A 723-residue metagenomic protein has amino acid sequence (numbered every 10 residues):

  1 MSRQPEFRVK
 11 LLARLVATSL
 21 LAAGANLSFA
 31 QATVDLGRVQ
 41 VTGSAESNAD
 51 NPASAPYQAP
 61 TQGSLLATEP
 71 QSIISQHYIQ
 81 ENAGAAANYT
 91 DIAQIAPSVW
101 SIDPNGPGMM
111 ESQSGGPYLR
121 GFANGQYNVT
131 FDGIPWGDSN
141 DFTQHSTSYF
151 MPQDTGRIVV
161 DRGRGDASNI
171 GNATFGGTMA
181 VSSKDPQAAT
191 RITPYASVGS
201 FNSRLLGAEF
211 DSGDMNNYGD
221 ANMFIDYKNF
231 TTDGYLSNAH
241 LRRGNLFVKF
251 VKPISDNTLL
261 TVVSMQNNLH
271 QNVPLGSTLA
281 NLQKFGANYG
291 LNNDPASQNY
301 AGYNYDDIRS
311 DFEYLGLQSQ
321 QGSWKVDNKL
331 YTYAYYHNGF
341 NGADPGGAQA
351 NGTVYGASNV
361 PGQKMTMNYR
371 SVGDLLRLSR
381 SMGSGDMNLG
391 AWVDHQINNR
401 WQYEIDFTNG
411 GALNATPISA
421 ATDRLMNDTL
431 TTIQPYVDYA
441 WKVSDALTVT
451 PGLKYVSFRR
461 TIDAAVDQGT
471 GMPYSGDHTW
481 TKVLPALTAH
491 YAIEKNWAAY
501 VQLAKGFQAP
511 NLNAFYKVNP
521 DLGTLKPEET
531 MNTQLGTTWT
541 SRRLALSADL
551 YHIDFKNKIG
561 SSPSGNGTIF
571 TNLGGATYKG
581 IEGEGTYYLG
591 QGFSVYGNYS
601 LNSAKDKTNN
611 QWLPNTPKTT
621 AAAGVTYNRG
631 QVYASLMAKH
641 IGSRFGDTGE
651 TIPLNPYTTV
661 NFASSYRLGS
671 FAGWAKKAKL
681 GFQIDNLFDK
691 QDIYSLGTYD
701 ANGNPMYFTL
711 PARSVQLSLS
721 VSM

Functional and structural regions predicted by a protein language model:
T61-Q71, E81, A87-P135: Extracytoplasmic beta-strand/coil segments of soluble accessory domains associated with Gram-negative outer-membrane
L65, Y89-Q94, G115-Y118, S146-S148 (+3 more regions): N-terminal periplasmic accessory domains that precede and gate Gram-negative outer-membrane beta-barrel machines
I134-G163, S182: Short acidic/polar hinge/loop motifs at secondary-structure boundaries that mediate gating or recognition
R191-T193, S197-T231, Y235-L275, Y305-G316 (+4 more regions): Transmembrane beta-barrel wall of Gram-negative outer-membrane proteins
L259, D307-F340, P345-G346, V354-D467 (+2 more regions): Face-selective signature of the C-terminal outer-membrane beta-barrel domain
G316-Q320, W324-A343, A492, A498-A504 (+7 more regions): Membrane-embedded beta-barrel scaffold of Gram-negative outer-membrane proteins
S381, D445, V449, A545 (+5 more regions): Gram-negative outer-membrane beta-barrel transporters
Y551, K556, G590, S643-F645 (+1 more regions): C-terminal beta-signal and adjacent terminal beta-strands/loops of Gram-negative outer-membrane beta-barrel proteins
